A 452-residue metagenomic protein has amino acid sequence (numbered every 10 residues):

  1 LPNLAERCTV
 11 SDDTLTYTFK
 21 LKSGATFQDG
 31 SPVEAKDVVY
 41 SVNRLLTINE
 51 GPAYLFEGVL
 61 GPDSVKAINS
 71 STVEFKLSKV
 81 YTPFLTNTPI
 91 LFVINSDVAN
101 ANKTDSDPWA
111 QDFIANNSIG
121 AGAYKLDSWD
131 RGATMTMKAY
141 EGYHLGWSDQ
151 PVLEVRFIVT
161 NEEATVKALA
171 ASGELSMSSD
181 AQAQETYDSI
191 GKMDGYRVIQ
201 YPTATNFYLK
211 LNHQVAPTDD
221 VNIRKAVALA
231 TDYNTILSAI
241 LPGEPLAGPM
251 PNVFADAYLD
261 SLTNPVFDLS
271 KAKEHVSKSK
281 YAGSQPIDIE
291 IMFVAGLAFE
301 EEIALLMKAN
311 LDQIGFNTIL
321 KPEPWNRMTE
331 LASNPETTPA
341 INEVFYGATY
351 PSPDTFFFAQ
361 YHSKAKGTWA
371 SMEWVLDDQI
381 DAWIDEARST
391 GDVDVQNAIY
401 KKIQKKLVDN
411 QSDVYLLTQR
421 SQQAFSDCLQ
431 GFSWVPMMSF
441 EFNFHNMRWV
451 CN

Functional and structural regions predicted by a protein language model:
L1-E6, S31, F84-I94, A121 (+3 more regions): A structural "hinge/loop" feature
L4-G51, I68, E74-K76, L169 (+1 more regions): Aromatic- and charge-enriched surface segment that lines or borders ligand/interaction sites
K20, L55-K103, S128-D130: Surface-exposed binding/hinge segments that line and control ligand-binding clefts or catalytic entry sites
I90-W147, E154: Gly/Pro-rich hinge or "lid" segments in bacterial periplasmic/extracellular proteins
Y124, T218, E244-S279, A295-E302: Structural transition elements
D130-T134, A139, A228-A257, F299-K308 (+1 more regions): Detector for C-terminal structural segments
K138-Y143, T203-A226, V375, Q419-R420: A bilobed periplasmic-binding-protein/Venus flytrap-type ligand-binding module shared by bacterial periplasmic
G142-D188, N317: Ligand-site clamp/hinge motif
